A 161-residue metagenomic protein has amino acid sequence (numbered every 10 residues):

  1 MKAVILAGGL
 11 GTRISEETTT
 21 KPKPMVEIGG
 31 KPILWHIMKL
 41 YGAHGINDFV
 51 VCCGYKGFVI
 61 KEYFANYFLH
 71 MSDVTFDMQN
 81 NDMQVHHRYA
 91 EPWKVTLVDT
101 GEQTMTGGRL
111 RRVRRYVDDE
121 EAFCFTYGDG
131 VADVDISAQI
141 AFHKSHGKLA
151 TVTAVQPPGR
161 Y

Functional and structural regions predicted by a protein language model:
M1-Y161: Unchanged
